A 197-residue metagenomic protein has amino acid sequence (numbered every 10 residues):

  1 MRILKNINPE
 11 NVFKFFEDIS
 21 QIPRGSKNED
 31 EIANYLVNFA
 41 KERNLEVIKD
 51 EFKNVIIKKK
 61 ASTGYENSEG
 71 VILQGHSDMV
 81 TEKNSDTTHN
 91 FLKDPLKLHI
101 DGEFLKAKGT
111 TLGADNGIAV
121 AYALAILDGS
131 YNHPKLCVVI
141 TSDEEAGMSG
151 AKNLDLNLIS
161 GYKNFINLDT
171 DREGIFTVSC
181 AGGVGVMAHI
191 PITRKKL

Functional and structural regions predicted by a protein language model:
M1-K5, A40-E42, K83, V139 (+2 more regions): Sparse, context-dependent recognition of short Cys/His-centered cofactor- or disulfide-binding micro-motifs
R2-E103: Acidic/His- and Gly-rich active-site-bordering loop/insert found across diverse amide/peptide-bond hydrolases
E17, Q21, G25, K41 (+5 more regions): Generic secondary-structure signature for well-ordered alpha-helical cores
Q21, I72, K106, N167 (+1 more regions): Conserved beta-strand segments that form the floor/walls of ligand-binding pockets within enzyme and binding domains
F52, H133, G183-G185: A general secondary-structure signal for short beta-strands and their flanking turns/coil in non-transmembrane regions
Y65-K135, I140, E145-A146, N153-L156 (+1 more regions): Active-site metal-coordination/substrate-binding segment of hydrolases, especially metallo-dependent peptidases
C137-L197: Fold-level recognition of mixed alpha/beta catalytic cores in primary-metabolism enzymes, strongest
